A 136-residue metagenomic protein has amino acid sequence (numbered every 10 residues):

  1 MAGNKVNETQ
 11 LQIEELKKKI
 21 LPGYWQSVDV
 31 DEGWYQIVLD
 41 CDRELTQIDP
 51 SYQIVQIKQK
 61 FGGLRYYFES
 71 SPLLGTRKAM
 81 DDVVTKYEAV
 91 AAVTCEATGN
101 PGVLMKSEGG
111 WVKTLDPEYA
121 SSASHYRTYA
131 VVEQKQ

Functional and structural regions predicted by a protein language model:
M1-A2, E133-Q136: Short intrinsically disordered terminal tails
M1-V83: Long, charged N-terminal interaction/targeting segments
K58, D81-T94, M105-G110: Short, flexible, mixed-charge glycine/proline-rich loop motifs that serve as phosphate/nucleic-acid-contacting
C95-T98, D116: Short cysteine-rich clusters marking metal-coordination/redox-active sites
P101-K106, S121-S124: Short functional micro-motifs and their immediate structural scaffolds
G110-S122: Cysteine-rich micro-motifs
A120-Q134: Short metal-binding segments enriched for Cys and/or His
